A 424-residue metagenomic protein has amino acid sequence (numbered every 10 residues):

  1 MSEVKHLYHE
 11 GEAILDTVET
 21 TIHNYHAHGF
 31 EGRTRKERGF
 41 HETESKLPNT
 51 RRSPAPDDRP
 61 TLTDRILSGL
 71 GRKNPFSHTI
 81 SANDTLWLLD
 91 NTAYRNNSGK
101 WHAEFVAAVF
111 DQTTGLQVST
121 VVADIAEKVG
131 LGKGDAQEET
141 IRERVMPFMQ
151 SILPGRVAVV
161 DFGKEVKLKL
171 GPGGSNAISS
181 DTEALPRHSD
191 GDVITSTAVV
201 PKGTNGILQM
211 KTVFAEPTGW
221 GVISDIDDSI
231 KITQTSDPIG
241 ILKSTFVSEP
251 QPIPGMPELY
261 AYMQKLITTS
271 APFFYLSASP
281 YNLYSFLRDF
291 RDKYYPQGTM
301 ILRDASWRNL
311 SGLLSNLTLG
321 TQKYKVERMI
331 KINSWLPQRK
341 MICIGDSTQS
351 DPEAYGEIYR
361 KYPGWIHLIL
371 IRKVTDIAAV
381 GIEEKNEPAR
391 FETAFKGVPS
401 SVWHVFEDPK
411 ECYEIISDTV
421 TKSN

Functional and structural regions predicted by a protein language model:
M1-F214, P409-N424: Intrinsically disordered, serine/threonine/proline
S2-N24, G39, S279-N424: C-terminal cap/substrate-recognition subdomain and adjoining C-terminal extension of metal-dependent phosphatase-like
G71-S77, D190-V193, K243, T268-A271 (+2 more regions): A generic short-segment signal for beta-strand/edge and adjacent turn/coil regions
T79-K100, F105-A126, A136-I141, F148-R156 (+2 more regions): Alpha-helical substrate-recognition element adjacent to the catalytic core
A158-F162, A198-V200, Y260-I267, R291 (+2 more regions): Hydrophobic, Leu/Ile/Phe/Ala-enriched alpha-helical segments that form helix-helix packing faces
